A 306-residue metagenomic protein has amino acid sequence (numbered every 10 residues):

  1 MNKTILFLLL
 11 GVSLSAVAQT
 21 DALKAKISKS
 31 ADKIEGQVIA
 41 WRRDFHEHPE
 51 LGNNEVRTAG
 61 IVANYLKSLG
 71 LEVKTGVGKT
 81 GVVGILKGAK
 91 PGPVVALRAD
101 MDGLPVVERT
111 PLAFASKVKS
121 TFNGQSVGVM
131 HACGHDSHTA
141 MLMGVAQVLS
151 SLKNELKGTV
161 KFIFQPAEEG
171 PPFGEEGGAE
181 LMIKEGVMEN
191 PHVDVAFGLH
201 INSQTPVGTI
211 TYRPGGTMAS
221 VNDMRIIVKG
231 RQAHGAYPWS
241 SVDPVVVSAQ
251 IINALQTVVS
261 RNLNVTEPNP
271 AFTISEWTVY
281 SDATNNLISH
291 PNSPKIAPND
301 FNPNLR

Functional and structural regions predicted by a protein language model:
M1-I5: Positively charged n-region of N-terminal signal peptides that target proteins for export
L6-S15: Bacterial N-terminal signal peptides
Q19-A22, S68, V246-R306: Metal-dependent amide/peptide-bond hydrolase catalytic core, centered on the "pita-bread" metallohydrolase fold
Q19-M130, A140-G144, V148-G158: Acidic/His- and Gly-rich active-site-bordering loop/insert found across diverse amide/peptide-bond hydrolases
E50, D100-D102, A167-E169, N202 (+1 more regions): Active-site beta-loop-alpha junctions enriched in small/polar residues
D100-G103, T110, V221, E276-Y280: Short glycine-enriched loops at secondary-structure junctions
K119-M130, D136-S137, V148, N154-E267 (+2 more regions): Histidine/acidic-residue-rich, glycine-tolerant segments that coordinate divalent metal ions
